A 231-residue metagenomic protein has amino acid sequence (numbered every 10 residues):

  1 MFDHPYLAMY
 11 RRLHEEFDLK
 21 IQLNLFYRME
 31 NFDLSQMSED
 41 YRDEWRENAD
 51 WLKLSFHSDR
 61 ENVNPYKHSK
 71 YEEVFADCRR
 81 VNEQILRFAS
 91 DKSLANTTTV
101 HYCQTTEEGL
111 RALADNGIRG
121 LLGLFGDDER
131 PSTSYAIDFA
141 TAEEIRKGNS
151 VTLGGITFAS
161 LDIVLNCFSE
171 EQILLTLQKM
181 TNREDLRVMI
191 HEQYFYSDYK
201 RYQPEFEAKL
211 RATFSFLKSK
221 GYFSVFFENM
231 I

Functional and structural regions predicted by a protein language model:
M1-E15: N-terminal regions that are enriched for targeting/export leaders and immediately downstream pro/stem segments
A8-R12, D40, A76, R80-Q84 (+4 more regions): Alpha-helical scaffolding segments of alpha/beta enzyme cores, especially the outer helices of TIM-barrel or partial
Y10-H14, S35-A49, E171-N182, A212: Short amphipathic alpha-helices and their capping/turn segments at secondary-structure boundaries
E16-Q22, A49-K53, D91-A95, D115-R119 (+2 more regions): Loop/turn elements at helix/coil->beta-strand transitions in domains of secreted/extracellular proteins
K20-T106, E129-R130, E192-Y196: Metal-dependent polysaccharide deacetylase catalytic core of the NodB/CE4 family, i.e., the active-site-bearing domain
N31-S35, K92-S93, Y102-I190: Active-site-adjacent pocket scaffolds in enzyme catalytic domains
D43-N48, G148-G155, L217: Short, conserved catalytic or adaptor-binding loops enriched in Gly and charged residues
F125, I190-I231: C-terminal domain-boundary segment and adjacent tail
